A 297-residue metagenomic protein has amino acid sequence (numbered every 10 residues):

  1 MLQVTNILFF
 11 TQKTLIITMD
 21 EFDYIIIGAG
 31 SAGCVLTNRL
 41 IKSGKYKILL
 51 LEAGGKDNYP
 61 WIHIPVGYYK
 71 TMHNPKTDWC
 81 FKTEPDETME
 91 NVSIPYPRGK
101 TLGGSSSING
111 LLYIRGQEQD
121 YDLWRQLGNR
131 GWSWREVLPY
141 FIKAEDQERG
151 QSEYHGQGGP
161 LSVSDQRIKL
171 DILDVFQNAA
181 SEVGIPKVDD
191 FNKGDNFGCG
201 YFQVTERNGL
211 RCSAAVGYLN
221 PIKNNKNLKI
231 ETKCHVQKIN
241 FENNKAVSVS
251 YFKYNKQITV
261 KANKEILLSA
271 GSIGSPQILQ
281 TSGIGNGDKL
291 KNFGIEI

Functional and structural regions predicted by a protein language model:
L2-Y24: Extreme N-terminal leader/targeting segments of oxidoreductases
I17-I142, K291-N292, E296: N-terminal glycine-rich phosphate/pyrophosphate-binding loop and immediately adjacent elements
G28, V35, N225, P276-I278: Alpha/beta-hydrolase superfamily serine-hydrolase fold, recognizing
A32, Q117-D120, S133, I172 (+5 more regions): Stable alpha-helical elements in mature extracytoplasmic
N38, N220, P276: Active-site phosphate/pyrophosphate- and oxyanion-stabilizing loops and adjacent acidic/basic residues in soluble
K47, G55-D57, I239, S248-I297: Glycine-rich loop(s) and the adjacent beta-strand/alpha-helix scaffold that form part
R125-A246, F252: Conserved redox-cofactor binding core of oxidoreductases
